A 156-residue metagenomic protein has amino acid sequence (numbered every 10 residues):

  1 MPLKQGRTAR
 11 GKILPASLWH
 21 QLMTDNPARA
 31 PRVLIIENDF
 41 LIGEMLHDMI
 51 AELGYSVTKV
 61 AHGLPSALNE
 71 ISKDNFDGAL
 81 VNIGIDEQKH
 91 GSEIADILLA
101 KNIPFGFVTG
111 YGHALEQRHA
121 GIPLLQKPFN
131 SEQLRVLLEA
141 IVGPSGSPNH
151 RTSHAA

Functional and structural regions predicted by a protein language model:
M1-R32, P65, N130-A156: Non-catalytic signal-transmission and effector/linker regions of two-component phosphorelay proteins
E37: Conserved acidic carboxylate
F40-K59: Two-component/phosphorelay signaling modules centered on CheY-like receiver
V60-G78, I83: Acidic, metal-coordinating helix/loop segments flanking the phosphotransfer/catalytic sites of two-component signaling
V81-L99: Conserved phosphotransfer microenvironments
V108-T109: Hydrophobic/aromatic residues positioned on beta-strands within the core alpha/beta folds
G112-I122: Short loop/helix-cap segments at secondary-structure boundaries that form the rim of catalytic
K127: A Lys-centered signature of the CheY-like receiver
